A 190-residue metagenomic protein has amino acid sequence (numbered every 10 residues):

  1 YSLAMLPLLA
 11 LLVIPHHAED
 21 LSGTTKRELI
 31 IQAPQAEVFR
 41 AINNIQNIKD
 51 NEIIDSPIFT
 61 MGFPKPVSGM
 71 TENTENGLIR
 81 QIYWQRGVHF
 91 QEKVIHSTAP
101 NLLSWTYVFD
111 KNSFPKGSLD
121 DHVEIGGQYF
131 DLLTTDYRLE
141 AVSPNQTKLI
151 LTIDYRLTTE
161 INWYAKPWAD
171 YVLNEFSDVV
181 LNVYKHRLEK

Functional and structural regions predicted by a protein language model:
Y1-E75, H89-Q91: Hydrophobic ligand-binding cavity/cleft-lining segments
R27-I30, R86, D131, W168-F176: Extracytoplasmic/periplasmic, Sec-exported soluble proteins
I30, T60-D136, Y155-L157, N182-K190: Glycine-rich portal/gate segments that line the openings of hydrophobic small-molecule binding cavities
P34, L132-L133, V142-S143: Structured, soluble regulatory/oligomerization domains located on the cytosolic or IMS-facing side of membrane proteins
E37-I42, I48, V94, L139 (+2 more regions): Hydrophobic pocket/interface hotspot
Q46, L173, S177-E189: Short amphipathic alpha-helical signal-transduction/dimerization elements
P100-L102, P144-K148: A generic structural signal for beta-strand entry/edge sites
L119-G126, D154-F176: A short acidic/glycine-rich loop-to-helix N-cap element
